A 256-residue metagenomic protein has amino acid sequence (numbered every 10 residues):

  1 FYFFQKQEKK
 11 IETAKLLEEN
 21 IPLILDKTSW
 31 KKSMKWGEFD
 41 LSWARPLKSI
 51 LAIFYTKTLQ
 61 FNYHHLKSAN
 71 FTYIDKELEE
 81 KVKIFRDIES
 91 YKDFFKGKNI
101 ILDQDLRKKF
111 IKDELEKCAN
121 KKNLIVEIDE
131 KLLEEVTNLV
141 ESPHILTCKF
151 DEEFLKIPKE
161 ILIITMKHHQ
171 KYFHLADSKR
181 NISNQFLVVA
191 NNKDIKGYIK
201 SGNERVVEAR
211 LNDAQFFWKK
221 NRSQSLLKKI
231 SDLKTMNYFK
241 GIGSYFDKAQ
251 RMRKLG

Functional and structural regions predicted by a protein language model:
F1-L155, L162: Long, basic N-terminal domains or extensions that often function in RNA/ssDNA interaction or organelle/cellular
S29, R45-K48, F54-Y55, K167-H169 (+2 more regions): Short, well-ordered loop/turn elements at secondary-structure boundaries
E114-C118, D232, L255: A general alpha-helix detector
E127-K240, S244, Q250: Catalytic nucleotidyl-transfer cores of nucleotide-processing enzymes
A249-G256: Histidine- and acidic-residue-rich, metal-dependent catalytic cores
